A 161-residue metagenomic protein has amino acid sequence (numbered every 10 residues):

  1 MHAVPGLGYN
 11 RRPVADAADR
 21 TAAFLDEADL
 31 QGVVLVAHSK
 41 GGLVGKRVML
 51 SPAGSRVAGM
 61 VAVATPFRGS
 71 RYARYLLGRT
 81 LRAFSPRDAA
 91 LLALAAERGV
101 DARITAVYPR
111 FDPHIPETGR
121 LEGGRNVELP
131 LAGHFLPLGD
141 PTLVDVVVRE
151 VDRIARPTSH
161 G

Functional and structural regions predicted by a protein language model:
M1-V4, V14-D101, H114-I115: Serine-dependent carboxylesterase/thioesterase catalytic core of lipase-like alpha/beta-hydrolase/SGNH enzymes
R98-G161: C-terminal catalytic-base region of ester-bond hydrolases, centering on the histidine of the charge-relay
